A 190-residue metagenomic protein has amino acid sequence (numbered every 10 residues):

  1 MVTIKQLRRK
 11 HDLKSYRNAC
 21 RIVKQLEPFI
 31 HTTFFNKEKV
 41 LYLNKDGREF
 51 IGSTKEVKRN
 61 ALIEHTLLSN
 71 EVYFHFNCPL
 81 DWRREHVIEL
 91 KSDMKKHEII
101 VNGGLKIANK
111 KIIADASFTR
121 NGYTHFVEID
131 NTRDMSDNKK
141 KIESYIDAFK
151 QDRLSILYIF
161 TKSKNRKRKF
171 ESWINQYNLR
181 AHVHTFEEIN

Functional and structural regions predicted by a protein language model:
M1-V57, T66: Nuclease-adjacent, charged terminal/linker segments that flank catalytic cores
N44, I51-E56, V87, S92-G104 (+3 more regions): Inter-domain helical "communication" segments and dimerization helices that couple sensory or membrane-embedded modules
K55-I88: Amphipathic alpha-helical dimerization/coiled-coil segments that flank or bridge DNA-binding/regulatory modules
Y73, K111, E188-I189: Long, low-complexity interaction regions most often at the N-terminus
L80-G122, R133-S136: Active-site metal-binding core of divalent-cation-utilizing nuclease and nuclease-like domains
K111, N131-Y177: Catalytic cores of nucleic-acid endonucleases
I174-N190: Charged, structured surface patches that assemble and position nucleic-acid processing machinery
